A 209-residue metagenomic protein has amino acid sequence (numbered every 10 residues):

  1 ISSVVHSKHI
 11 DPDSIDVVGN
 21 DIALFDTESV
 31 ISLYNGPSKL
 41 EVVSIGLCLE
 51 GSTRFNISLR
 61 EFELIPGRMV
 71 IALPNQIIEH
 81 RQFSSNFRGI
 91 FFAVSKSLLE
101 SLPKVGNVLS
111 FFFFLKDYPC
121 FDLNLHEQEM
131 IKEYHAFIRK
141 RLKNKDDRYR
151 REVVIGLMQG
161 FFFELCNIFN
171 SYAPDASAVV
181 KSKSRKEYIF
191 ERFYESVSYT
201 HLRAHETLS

Functional and structural regions predicted by a protein language model:
I1-E63: Generic protein-terminus/edge-of-domain signal
S7-D16, R81-K143: A hydrophobic/aromatic-rich effector-binding and dimerization subdomain of bacterial HTH-type transcriptional regulators
F55-N56, I78-F83: Short beta-strand His + acidic residue motifs that chelate non-heme Fe in jelly-roll/DSBH and cupin folds
V70, P74-H80, L99: Histidine-centered metal-chelating micro-motifs
E129-A176, Y188, R192: An amphipathic alpha-helical interaction segment
S196-Y199: Acidic, proline/serine/threonine- and glycine-rich low-complexity intrinsically disordered segments
H201-L208: Single conserved hydrophobic/aromatic residue that forms the stacking wall/gate of nucleotide- or nucleobase-binding
